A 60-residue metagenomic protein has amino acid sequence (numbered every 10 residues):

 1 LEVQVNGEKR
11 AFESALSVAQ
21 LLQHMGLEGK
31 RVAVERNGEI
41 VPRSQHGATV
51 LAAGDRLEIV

Functional and structural regions predicted by a protein language model:
L1-V60: Ubiquitin-like/PB1-type beta-grasp interaction modules and other compact soluble beta-rich domains
